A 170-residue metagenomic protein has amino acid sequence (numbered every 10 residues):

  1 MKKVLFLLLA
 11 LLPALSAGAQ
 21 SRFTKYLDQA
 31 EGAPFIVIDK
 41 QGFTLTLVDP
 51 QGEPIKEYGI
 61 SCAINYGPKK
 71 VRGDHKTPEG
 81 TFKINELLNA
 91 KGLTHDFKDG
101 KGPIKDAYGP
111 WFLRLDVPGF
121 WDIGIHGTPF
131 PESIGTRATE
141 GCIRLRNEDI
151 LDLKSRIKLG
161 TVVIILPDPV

Functional and structural regions predicted by a protein language model:
M1-V4: Positively charged n-region of N-terminal signal peptides that target proteins for export
L9-A17: Hydrophobic h-region of N-terminal signal peptides that target proteins for export in Gram-negative bacteria
Q20-R72, E79, I165-V170: Intrinsically disordered, low-complexity, Pro/Ser/Thr/Asn/Gly/Ala-rich spacer/linker segments adjacent to signal
S21-E31, D74, A90-V170: Exported/periplasmic cell-wall-interacting domains
G42-T44, T81, F112, D122: Structural motif
K56-Y58, F82, W121-I123: Short beta-strand segments
F82-K83, V163: Generic structural signal for buried aliphatic residues
